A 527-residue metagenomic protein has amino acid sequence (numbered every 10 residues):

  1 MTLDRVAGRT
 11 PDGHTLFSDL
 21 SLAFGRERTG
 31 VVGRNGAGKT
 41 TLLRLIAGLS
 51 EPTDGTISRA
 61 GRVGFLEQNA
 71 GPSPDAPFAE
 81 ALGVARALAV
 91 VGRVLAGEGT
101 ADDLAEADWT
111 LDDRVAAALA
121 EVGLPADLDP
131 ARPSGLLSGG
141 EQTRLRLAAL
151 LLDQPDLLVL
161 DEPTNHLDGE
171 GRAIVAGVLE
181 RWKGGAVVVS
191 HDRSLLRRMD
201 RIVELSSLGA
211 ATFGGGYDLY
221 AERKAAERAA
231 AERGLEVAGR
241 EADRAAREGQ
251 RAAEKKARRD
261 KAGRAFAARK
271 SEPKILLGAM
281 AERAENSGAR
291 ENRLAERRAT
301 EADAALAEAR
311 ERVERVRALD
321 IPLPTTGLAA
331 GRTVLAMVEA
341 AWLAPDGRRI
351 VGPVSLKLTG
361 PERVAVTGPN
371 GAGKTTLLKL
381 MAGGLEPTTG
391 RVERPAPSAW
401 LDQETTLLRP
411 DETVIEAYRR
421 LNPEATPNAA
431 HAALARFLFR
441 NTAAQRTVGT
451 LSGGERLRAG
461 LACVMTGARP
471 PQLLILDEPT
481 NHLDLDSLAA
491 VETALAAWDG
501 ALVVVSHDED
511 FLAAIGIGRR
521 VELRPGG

Functional and structural regions predicted by a protein language model:
M1-T10, A87-T143, R223-A344: Coupling and communication elements adjacent to P-loop NTPase active sites across diverse families
L3-V6, T15-E27, G55, M337-A341 (+2 more regions): Conserved beta-strand
D19-G30, R34-A37, K183-G184, P353-A365 (+2 more regions): Pre-Walker A (P-loop) beta-loop-beta motif of ABC nucleotide-binding domains
R26-T29, T40-D102, R201, G360-N428 (+2 more regions): ABC ATPase nucleotide-binding domain signature region
P72-G139, Q403-L473, E478: ABC-family P-loop ATPase nucleotide-binding domains
D75-A76, E80, L208-R233, L523-G527: Conserved beta-strand-loop-alpha-helix hinge in the C-terminal portion of ABC ATPase nucleotide-binding domains
L147, V175, L461, T480: Hydrophobic anchor residue at the start of the ABC signature
L158-E162, L167, L401, L473-E478 (+1 more regions): Catalytic Walker B motif of ABC-type/P-loop ATPase nucleotide-binding domains
